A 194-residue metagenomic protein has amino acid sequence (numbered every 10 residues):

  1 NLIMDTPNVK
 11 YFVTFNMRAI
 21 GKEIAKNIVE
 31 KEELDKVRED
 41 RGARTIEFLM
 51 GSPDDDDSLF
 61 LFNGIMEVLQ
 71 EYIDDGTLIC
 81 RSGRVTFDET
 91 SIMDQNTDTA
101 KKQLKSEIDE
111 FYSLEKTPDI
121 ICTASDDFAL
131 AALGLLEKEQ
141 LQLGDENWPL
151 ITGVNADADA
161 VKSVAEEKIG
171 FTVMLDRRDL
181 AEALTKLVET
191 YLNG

Functional and structural regions predicted by a protein language model:
N1-G194: A residue-level marker of the well-folded mature domains of exported/periplasmic proteins
